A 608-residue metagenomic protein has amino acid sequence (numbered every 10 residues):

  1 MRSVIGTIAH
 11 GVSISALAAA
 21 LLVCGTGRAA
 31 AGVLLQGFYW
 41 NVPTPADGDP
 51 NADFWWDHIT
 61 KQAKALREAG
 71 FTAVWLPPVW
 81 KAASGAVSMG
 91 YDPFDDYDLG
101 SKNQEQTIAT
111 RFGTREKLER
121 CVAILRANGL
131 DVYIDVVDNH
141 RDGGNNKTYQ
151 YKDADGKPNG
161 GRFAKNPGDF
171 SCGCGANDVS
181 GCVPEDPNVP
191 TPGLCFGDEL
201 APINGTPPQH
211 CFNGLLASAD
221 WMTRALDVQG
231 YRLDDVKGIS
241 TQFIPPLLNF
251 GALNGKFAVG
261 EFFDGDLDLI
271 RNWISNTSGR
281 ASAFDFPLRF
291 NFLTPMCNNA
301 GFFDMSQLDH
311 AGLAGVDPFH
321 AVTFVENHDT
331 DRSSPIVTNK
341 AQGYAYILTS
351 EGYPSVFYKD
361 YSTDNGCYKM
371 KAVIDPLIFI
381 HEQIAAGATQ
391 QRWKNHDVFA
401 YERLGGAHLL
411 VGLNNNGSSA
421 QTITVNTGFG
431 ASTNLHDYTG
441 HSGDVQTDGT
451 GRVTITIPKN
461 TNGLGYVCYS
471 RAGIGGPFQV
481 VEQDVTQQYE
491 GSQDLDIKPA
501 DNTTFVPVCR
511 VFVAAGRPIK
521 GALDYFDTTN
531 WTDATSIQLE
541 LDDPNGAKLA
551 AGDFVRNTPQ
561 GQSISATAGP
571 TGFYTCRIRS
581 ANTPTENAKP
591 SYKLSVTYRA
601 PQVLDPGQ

Functional and structural regions predicted by a protein language model:
M1-A16: Bacterial N-terminal signal peptides that target proteins for export
L21, A29-A31: Boundary at the C-terminal end of the N-terminal hydrophobic targeting segment
G32-Q36, H58-R67, F71, P78-W80 (+4 more regions): Active-site-proximal helices and loops of the catalytic beta/alpha 8
G32-V33, A82-A123, D153-P202: Aromatic- and acidic-residue-enriched carbohydrate-binding clefts of CAZyme catalytic domains
G37-F54, P93-R115, P192-F212, D227-G238 (+2 more regions): The substrate-binding groove and active-site-proximal loops of carbohydrate-active enzymes, especially glycoside
R67, W75, T110-Q150, G156: Substrate-binding cleft of carbohydrate-active enzyme catalytic domains
V411, N462-D494, T503-A514, I519: Non-catalytic C-terminal accessory domains or segments of carbohydrate-active enzymes
L495-G561, A566-P584, K589, R599-A600: Acidic, Ser/Thr/Pro-rich low-complexity intrinsically disordered segments
